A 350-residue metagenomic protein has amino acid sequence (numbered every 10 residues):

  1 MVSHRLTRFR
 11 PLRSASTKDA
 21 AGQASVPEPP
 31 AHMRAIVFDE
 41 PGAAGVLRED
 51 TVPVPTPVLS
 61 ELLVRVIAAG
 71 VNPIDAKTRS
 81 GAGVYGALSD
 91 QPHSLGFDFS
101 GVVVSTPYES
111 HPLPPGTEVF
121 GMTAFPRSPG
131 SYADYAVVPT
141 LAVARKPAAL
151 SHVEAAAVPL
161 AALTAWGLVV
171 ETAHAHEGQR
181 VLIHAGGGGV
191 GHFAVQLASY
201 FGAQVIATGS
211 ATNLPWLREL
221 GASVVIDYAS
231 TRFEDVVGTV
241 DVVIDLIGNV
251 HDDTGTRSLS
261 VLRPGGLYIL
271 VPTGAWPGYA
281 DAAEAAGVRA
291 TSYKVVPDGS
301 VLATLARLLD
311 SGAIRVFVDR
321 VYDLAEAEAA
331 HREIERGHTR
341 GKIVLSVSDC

Functional and structural regions predicted by a protein language model:
H4-Q23, E28-A31, V301-C350: C-terminal hydrophobic helical "lid"/dimerization subdomain of Rossmann-like NAD(P)H-dependent oxidoreductases
F9-R10, T17-P29, E40-I67, D90-S94 (+2 more regions): A short N-terminal beta-strand-loop micro-motif at the entrance of redox/enzyme domains
P53-V71, G83-F125: Glycine-rich beta-strand-centered segment in the early N-terminal region that forms part of a ligand/cofactor-binding
L88, M122-A185: NAD(P)H dinucleotide-binding glycine-rich loop of Rossmann-like/cofactor-binding domains, especially the beta1-alpha1
P159-D227: Mid-domain Rossmann-like dinucleotide-binding core that forms the NAD(H)/NADP(H) cofactor-binding site
D235-V242: A short acidic, Gly/Pro-enriched loop at the edge of an enzyme's catalytic core that lines a small-molecule cofactor
N249-I314, S346-C350: Glycine-rich phosphate-binding loop and adjacent beta-alpha segment of Rossmann(oid) nucleotide-cofactor-binding
